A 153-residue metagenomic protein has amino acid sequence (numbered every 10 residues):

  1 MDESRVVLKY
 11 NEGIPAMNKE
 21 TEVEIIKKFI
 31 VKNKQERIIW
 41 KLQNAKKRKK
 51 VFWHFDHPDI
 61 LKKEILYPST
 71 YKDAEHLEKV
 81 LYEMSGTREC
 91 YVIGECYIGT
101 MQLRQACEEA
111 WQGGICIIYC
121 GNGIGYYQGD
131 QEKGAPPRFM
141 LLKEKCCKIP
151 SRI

Functional and structural regions predicted by a protein language model:
M1-G134, F139-I153: Structured alpha/beta or helical-core interaction and ligand-binding surfaces enriched in interleaved
